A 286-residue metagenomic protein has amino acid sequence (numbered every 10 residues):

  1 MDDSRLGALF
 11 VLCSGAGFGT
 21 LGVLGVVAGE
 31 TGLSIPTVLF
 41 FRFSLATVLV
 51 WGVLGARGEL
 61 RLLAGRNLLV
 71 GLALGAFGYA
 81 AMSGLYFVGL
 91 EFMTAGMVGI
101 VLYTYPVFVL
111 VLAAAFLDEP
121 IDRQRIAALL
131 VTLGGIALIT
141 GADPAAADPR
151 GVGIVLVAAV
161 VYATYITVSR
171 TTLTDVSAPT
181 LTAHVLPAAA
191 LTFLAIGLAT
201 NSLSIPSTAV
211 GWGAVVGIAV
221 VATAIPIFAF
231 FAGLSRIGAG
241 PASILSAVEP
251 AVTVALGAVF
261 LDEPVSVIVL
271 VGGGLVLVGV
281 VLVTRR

Functional and structural regions predicted by a protein language model:
M1-F41, A46, G134, D143-T171 (+1 more regions): Glycine-/small-residue-enriched transmembrane alpha-helix faces in small-molecule transporters and effluxers
G7, E30-A81, V161-Y165, A183-N201 (+2 more regions): Transmembrane alpha-helices of multi-pass small-molecule transport proteins
A16, V98-T104, V168-A190, T223-V259: Helix-helix packing/entry segments at the starts of transmembrane helices
G17-T20, L24, W51-M97, V101-L102 (+3 more regions): Specific transmembrane alpha-helical segments of multi-pass solute transporters/efflux pumps, especially DMT/EamA
A28, V38, R42, G89 (+7 more regions): Hydrophobic/aromatic residues within transmembrane alpha-helices of multi-pass small-molecule transporters
T37-T47, Y86-D118, L129, A158 (+1 more regions): Specific alpha-helical transmembrane segments that line the substrate/conduction pathway and gating interfaces
L49-V50, V109-L110, L138-I139, P144-N201 (+1 more regions): Transmembrane alpha-helical segments that form core, pore/gating elements of small-molecule transporters/exporters
L72, L112, I121-D143, L256 (+1 more regions): Hydrophobic transmembrane alpha-helices of multi-pass small-molecule transport proteins
